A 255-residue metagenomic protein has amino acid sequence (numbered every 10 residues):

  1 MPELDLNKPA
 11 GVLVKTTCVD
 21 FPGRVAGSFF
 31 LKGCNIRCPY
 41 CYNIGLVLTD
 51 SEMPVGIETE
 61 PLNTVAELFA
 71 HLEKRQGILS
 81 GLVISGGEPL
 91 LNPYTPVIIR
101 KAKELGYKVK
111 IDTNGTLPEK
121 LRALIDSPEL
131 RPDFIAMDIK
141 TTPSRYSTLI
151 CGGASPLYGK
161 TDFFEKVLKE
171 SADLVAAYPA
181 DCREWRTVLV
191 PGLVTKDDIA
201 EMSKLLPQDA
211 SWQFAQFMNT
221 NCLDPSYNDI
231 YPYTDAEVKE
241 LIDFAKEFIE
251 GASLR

Functional and structural regions predicted by a protein language model:
P2-L4, V19-L62: Canonical Radical SAM [4Fe-4S] cluster-binding loop centered on the CxxxCxxC motif and its immediate flanking residues
L6-P9: Extreme N-terminal starter segment of soluble prokaryotic enzymes
V12-L13: Compositionally biased, low-complexity regions
E58-E73: Short microdomains enriched in Cys/His and/or Lys/Arg
F69-G81, L90-N228, D235: Conserved AdoMet/S-adenosylmethionine-binding subsite of the radical SAM
G87: Conserved alpha-helical segments that form or flank metal/cofactor-binding pockets of metalloenzymes
D235-R255: Charged phosphate-binding loop/patch that engages nucleotide di/tri-phosphates or the phosphate backbone of nucleic
